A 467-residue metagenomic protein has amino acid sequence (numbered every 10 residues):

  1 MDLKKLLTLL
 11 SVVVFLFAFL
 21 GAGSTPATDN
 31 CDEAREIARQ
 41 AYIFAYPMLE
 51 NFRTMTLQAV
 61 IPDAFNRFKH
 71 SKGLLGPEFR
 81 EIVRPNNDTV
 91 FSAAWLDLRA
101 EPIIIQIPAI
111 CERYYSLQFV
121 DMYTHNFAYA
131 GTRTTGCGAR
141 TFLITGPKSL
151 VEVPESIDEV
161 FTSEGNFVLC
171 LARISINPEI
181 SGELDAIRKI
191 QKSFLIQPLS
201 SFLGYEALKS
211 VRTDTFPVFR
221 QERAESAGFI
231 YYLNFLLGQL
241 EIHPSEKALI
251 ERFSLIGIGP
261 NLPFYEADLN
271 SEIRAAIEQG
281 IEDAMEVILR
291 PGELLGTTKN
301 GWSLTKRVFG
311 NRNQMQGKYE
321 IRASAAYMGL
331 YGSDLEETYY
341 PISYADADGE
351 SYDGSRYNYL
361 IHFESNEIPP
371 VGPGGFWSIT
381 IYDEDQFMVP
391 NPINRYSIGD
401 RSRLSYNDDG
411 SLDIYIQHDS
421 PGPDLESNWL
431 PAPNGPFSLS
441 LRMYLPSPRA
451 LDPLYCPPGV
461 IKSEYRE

Functional and structural regions predicted by a protein language model:
M1-L10: Bacterial N-terminal signal peptides that target proteins for export
S11-L16: Hydrophobic helical h-region of N-terminal Sec-dependent signal peptides in bacterial secretory/periplasmic proteins
F17-D29: Bacterial Sec-dependent signal peptides at the C-terminal "C-region" and cleavage site
P26-E467: A compositional/structural signature for long, glycine/proline-rich flexible linkers and loops on extracytoplasmic
